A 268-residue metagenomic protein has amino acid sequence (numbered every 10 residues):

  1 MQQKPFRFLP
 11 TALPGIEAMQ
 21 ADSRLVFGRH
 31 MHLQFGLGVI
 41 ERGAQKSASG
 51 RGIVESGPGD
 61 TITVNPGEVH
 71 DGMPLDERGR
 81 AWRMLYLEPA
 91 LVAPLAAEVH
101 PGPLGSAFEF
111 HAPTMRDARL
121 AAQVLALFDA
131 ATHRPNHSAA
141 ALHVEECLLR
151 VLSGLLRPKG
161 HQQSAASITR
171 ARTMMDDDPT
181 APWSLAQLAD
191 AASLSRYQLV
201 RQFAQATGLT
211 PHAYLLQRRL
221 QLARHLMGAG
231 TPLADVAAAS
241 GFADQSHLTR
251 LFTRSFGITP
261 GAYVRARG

Functional and structural regions predicted by a protein language model:
Q2-G105: N-terminal regulatory/effector-sensing and dimerization cores that precede helix-turn-helix DNA-binding domains
G59, L199, F203, H247-L248 (+1 more regions): Short hydrophobic/aromatic patch on the recognition helix
L95-H161: Amphipathic alpha-helical segments enriched in hydrophobic/aromatic residues interleaved with Lys/Arg
R119-R134, R170-D178, L222, L226-A229: Solvent-exposed, amphipathic alpha-helical segments
H143-R150, A166, R170, Q187: Amphipathic alpha-helical interaction segments
L155-Q163, A181-S184, Q198-R201: Short, structured loop/turn "capping" segments at alpha-beta junctions
K159-S167, L209-L215: Short, Lys/Arg-enriched anionic-surface-contact patches
T173, D177-Q187, L194, A204-T249 (+1 more regions): Terminal helix-turn-helix DNA-binding modules in bacterial transcription factors
